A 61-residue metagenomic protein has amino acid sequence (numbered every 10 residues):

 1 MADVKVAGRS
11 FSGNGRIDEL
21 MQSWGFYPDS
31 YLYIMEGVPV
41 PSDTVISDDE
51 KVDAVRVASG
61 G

Functional and structural regions predicted by a protein language model:
M1-G60: Ubiquitin-like/PB1-type beta-grasp interaction modules and other compact soluble beta-rich domains
